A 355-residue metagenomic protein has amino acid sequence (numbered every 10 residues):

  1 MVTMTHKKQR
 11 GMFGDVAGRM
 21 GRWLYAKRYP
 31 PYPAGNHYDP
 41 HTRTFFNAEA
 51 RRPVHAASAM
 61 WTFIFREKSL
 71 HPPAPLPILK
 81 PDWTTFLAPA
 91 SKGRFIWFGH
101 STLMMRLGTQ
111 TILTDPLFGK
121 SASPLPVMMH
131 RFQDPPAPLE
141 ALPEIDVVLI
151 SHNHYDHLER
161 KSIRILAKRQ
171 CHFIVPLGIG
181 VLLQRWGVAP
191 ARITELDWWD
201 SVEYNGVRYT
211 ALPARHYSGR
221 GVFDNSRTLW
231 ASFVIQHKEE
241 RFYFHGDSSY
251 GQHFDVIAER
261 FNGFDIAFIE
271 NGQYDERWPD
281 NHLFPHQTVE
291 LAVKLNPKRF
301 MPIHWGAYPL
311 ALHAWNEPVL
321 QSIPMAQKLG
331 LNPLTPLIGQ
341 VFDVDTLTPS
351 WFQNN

Functional and structural regions predicted by a protein language model:
M1-S123, V127, P135-A141, Q236-F244 (+2 more regions): Metallo-beta-lactamase
V2-D15, R19-P40, V147, H172-V181 (+2 more regions): Cap/insert and terminal regions of metallo-dependent hydrolase folds
L70-K92, P176-E240, Q321-V341, D345-L347: Metallo-beta-lactamase
T102-R106, E203-F264, P279, L283-Q287: Catalytic core of the metallo-beta-lactamase
M105, D115, H152, E159 (+6 more regions): Divalent metal-coordination and catalytic microenvironments
P116-F118, N153, A214-H216, G246-S248 (+2 more regions): Active-site metal-binding loops of divalent metal-dependent hydrolases
F118-P135, Y217-D224, D275-N281, P309: Acidic/histidine-rich helix-loop elements that form or flank divalent-metal/phosphate-binding sites at the catalytic
V127-I174, N262-F268: Active-site metal-binding motif and surrounding structural segment of the metallo-beta-lactamase
